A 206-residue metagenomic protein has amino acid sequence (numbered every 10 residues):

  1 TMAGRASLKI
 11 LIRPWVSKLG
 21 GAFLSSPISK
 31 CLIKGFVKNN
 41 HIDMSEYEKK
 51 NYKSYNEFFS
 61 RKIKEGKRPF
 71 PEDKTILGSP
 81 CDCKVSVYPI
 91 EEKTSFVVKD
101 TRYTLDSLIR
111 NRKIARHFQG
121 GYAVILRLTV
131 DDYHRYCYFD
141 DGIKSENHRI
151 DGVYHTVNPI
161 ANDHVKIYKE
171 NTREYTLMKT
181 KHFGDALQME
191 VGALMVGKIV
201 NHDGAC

Functional and structural regions predicted by a protein language model:
T1-C206: Contiguous, well-folded functional domains in the mature portion of proteins
